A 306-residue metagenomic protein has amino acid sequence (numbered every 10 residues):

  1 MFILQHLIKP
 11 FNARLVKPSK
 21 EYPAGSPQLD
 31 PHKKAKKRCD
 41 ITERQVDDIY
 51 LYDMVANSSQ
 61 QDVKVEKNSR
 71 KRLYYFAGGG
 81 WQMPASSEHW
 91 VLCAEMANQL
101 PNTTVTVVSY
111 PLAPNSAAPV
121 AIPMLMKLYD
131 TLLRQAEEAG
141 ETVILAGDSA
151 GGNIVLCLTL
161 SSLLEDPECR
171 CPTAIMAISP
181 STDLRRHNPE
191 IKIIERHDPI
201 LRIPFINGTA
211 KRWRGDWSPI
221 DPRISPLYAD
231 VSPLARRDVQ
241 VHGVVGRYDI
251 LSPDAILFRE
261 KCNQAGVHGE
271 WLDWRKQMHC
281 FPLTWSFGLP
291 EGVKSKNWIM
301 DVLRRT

Functional and structural regions predicted by a protein language model:
M1-K67: A glycine/proline-hinged amphipathic helix-loop "lid/cap" segment that gates access to hydrophobic ligand pockets
K9, Q135-V143, C157-T306: Alpha/beta hydrolase fold serine-hydrolase catalytic domain that processes acyl esters and thioesters
S69-G79: Short beta-strand element of the alpha/beta-hydrolase
A77-Q82, Y248: Active-site glycine-rich loops that stabilize anionic/oxyanionic intermediates across multiple enzyme folds
G80, Y110-P114, T182, M278: Alpha/beta-hydrolase active-site loop signature
A85-S86, L92, T103-T142, F287-E291: Catalytic nucleophile-loop/oxyanion-hole region of alpha/beta-hydrolase and closely related hydrolase-like folds
G147, G151, V155: Gly/Ala-rich beta-loop-alpha elbow adjacent to hydrolase catalytic centers
